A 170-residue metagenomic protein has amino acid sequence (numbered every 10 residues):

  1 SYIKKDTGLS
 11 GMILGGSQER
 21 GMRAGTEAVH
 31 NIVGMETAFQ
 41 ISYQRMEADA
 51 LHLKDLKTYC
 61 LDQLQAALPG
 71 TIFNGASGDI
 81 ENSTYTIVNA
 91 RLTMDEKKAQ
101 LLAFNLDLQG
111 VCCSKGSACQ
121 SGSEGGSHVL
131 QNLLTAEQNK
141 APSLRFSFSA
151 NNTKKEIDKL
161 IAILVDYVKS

Functional and structural regions predicted by a protein language model:
S1-S170: Pyridoxal 5′-phosphate
